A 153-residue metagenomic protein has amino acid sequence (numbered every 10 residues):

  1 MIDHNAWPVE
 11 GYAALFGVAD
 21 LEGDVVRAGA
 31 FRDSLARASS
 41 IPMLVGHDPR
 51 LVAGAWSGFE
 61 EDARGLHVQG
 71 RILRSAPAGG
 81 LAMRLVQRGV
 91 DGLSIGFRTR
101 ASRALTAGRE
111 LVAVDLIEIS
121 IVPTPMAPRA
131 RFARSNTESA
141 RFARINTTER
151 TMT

Functional and structural regions predicted by a protein language model:
M1-G80, R84: Flexible, gly/proline-biased loop segments at the beginnings of proteins or at boundaries between secondary-structure
P8-E10, V18, G58-T153: Residue microenvironments linked to proteolytic maturation and disulfide-stabilized extracellular modules
